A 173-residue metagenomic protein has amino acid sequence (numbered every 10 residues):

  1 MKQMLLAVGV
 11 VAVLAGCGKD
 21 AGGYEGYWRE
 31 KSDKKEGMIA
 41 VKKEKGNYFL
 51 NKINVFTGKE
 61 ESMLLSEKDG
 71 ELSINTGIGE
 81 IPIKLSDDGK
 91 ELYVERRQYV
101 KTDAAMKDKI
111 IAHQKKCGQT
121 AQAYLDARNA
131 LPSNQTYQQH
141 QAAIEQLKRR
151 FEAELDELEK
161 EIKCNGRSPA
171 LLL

Functional and structural regions predicted by a protein language model:
K2-V8: Sec-dependent signal peptide recognition, specifically the positively charged N-region followed immediately by
V13-G16: C-terminal motif of bacterial Sec signal peptides marking the signal peptidase cleavage site
G18-D20: Bacterial signal peptide processing site
G23-G37: Tryptophan-anchored aromatic micro-motifs
K34-E80, L147-L173: N-terminal glycine/threonine-rich, aromatic-flanked beta-hairpin/loop signature
Y93-P132, Q139-L173: Edge beta-strand at a domain terminus
